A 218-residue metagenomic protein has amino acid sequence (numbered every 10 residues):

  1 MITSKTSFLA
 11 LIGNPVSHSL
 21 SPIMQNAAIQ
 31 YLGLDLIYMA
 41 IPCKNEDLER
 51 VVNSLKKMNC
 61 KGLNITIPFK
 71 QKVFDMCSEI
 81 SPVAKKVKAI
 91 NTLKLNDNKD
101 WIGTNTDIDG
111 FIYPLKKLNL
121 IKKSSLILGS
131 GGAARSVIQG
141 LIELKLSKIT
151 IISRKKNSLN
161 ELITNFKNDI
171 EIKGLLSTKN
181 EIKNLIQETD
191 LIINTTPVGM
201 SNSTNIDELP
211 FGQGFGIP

Functional and structural regions predicted by a protein language model:
I2-L118: Phosphate/diphosphate ligand-binding glycine-rich loop within oxidoreductases
I2-T3, L120-I121, E143, E208-P218: Short, conserved loop/helix-junction motifs that constitute active-site signature segments in enzyme catalytic cores
F8, I37, S124, S147-K148: Residues at the starts of beta-strands that form the adenosine-phosphate
G13, N105, L115, N119-L146 (+1 more regions): Glycine-rich adenosine-cofactor-binding loop
K61, K123, D190: Conserved acidic residues
T66-K72, G132-A133, P197-M200: Short glycine-rich anion-binding loops that position phosphate/pyrophosphate groups of nucleotides and phosphorylated
L146-D169: NAD(P)-binding Rossmann-fold cofactor-contacting core
E171-P218: Rossmann-like adenosine-cofactor binding region
